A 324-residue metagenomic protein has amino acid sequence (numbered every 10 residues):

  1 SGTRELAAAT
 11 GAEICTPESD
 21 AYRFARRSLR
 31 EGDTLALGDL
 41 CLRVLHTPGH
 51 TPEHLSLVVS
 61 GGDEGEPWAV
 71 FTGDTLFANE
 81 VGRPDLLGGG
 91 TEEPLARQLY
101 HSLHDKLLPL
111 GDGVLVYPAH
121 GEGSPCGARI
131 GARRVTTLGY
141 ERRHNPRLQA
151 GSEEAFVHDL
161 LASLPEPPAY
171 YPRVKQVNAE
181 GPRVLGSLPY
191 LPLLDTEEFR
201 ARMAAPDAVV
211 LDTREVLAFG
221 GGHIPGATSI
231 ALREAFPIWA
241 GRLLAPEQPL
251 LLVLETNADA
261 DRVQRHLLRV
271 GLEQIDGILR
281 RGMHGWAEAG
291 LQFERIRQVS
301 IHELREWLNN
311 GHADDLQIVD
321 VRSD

Functional and structural regions predicted by a protein language model:
S1-V44, S60-W68: Active-site HxH/HxHxD metal-binding segment of metal-dependent hydrolases
L6, L29, T47-H50, L57 (+5 more regions): Divalent metal-coordination and catalytic microenvironments
C15-R23, T213-A218, V321-D324: Short, polar loop motifs at secondary-structure junctions
S19-D20, T51, A69, T75 (+5 more regions): Active-site metal-binding loops of divalent metal-dependent hydrolases
L57-G73, N79, L304: Conserved beta-strand hairpin/beta-sheet module of binuclear metal-dependent hydrolase folds, prominently
E64-A69, N79, T91-S187: Divalent-metal (often Zn2+) His-rich catalytic cores of metallo-beta-lactamase-fold enzymes
A69-F71, Y117, V209, Q317: Residue-level marker for buried hydrophobic side chains located in beta-strands that build the well-ordered beta-sheet
R83-D85, Y140-Q176, E180-R183, S187-L191 (+2 more regions): Rhodanese-like catalytic fold shared by cysteine-dependent sulfurtransferases and DSP/PTP-type phosphatases
